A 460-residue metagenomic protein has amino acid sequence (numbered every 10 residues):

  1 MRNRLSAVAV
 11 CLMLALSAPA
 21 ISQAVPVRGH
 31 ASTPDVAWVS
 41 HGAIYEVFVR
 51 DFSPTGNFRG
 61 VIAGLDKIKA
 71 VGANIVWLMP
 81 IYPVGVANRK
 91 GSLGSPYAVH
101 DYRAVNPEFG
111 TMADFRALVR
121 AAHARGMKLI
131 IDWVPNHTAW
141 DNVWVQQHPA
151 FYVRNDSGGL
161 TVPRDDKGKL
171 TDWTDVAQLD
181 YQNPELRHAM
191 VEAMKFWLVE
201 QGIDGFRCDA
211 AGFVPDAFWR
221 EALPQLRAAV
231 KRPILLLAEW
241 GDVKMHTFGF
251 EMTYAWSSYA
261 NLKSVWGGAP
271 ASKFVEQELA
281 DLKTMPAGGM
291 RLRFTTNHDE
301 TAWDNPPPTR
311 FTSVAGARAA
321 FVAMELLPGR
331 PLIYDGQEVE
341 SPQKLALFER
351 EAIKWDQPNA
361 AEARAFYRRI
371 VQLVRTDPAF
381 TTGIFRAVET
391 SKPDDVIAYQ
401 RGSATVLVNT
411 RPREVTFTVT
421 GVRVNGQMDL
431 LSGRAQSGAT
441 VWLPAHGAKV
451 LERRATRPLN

Functional and structural regions predicted by a protein language model:
M1-A9: Bacterial N-terminal signal peptides that target proteins for export
V8-A18: Bacterial N-terminal signal peptides
V25-I44, V49-N74, P80-Q201, E221-A229: Substrate-binding/active-site clefts of carbohydrate-active enzymes
V25-R28, S32, V199, D209-F294 (+6 more regions): Active-site-proximal helices and loops of the catalytic beta/alpha 8
A43-Y45, V76-L78, L129-I131, F206 (+3 more regions): Hydrophobic faces of well-ordered beta-strands that scaffold small-molecule active sites in alpha/beta enzyme cores
W77-G91, W133-D141, D209-P215, A238-K244 (+2 more regions): Short, solvent-exposed turn/loop segments enriched in Gly/Ser/Thr/Pro and often Arg
V388-G421: Carbohydrate-binding surface patches
G438-N460: C-terminal beta-strand-rich structural cap/linker in extracellular carbohydrate-active enzymes
